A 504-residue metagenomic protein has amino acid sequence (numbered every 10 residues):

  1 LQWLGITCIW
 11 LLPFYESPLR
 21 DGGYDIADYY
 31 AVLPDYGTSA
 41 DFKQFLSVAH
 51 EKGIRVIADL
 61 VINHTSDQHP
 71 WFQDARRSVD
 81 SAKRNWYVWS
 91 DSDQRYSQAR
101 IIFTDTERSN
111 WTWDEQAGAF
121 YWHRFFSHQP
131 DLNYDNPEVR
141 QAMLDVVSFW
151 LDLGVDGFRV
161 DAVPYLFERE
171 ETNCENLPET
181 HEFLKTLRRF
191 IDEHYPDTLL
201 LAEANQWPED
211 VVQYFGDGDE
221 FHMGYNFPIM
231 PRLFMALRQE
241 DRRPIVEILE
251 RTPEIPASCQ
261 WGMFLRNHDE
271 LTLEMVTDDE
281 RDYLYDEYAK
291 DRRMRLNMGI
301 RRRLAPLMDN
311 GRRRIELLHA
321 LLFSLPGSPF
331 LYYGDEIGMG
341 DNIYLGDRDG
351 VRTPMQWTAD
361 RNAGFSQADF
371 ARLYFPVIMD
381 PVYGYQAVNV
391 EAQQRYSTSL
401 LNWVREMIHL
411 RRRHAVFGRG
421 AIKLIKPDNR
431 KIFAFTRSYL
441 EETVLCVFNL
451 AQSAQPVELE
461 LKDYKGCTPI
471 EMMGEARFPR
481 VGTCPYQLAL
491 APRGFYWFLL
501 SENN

Functional and structural regions predicted by a protein language model:
L1-N504: Active-site and adjacent substrate-binding regions of carbohydrate-active enzymes
